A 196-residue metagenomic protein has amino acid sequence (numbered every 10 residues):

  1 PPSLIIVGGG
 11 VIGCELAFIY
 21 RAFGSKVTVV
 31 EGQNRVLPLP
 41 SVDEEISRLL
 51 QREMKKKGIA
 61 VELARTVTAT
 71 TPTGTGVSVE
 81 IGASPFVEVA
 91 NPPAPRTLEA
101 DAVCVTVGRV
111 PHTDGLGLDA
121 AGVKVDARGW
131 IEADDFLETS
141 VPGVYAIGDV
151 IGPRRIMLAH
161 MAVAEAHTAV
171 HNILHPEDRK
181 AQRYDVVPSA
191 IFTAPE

Functional and structural regions predicted by a protein language model:
P1, E88, T97-D178: FAD-site-proximal beta/loop scaffold in flavoenzymes
P2-I5, V11-V89, P93-R96, R155-V163 (+1 more regions): Rossmann-like dinucleotide-binding cores of NAD(P)H-dependent redox enzymes
